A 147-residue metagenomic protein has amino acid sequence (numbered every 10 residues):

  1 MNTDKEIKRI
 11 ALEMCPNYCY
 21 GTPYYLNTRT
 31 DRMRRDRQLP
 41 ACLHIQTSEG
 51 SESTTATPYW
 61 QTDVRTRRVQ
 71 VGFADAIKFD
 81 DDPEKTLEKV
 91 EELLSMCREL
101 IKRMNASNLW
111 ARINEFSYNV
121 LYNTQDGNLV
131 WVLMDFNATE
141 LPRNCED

Functional and structural regions predicted by a protein language model:
M1-Q61: Small/polar-rich, solvent-exposed N-terminal microdomains that initiate assembly or binding
C15-G21, R37-Q38, C42-H44, V90-T139: Acidic-leaning, charged glycine-interspersed low-complexity segments
T47-E49, V69, A76, D80 (+2 more regions): Alpha-helical context
E52-T54, A76-D81, L141-D147: Short, cysteine-centered beta-strand-loop-beta hairpins and adjacent loop/turn segments enriched in charged/polar
A56-R68, C97-R98: Phosphate-binding glycine-rich loops and adjacent basic patches that engage nucleotide phosphates, nucleic-acid
T57, P83-T86, Y122: Residues at structural and domain junctions
T62-K78, N128-P142: Oligomerization/assembly interface segments of phage tail-like spikes and tubes
F79-L93: Short histidine-centered catalytic/ligand-binding loop motif
